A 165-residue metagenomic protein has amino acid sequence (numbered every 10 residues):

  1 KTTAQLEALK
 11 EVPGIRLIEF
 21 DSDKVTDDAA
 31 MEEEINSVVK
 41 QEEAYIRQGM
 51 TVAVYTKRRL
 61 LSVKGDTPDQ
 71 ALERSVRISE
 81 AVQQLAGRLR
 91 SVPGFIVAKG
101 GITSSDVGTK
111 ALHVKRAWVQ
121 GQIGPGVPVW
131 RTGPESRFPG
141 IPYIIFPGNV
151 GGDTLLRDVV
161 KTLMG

Functional and structural regions predicted by a protein language model:
K1-G165: Active-site catalytic microenvironments in core metabolic enzymes, especially phosphate/sugar-handling
